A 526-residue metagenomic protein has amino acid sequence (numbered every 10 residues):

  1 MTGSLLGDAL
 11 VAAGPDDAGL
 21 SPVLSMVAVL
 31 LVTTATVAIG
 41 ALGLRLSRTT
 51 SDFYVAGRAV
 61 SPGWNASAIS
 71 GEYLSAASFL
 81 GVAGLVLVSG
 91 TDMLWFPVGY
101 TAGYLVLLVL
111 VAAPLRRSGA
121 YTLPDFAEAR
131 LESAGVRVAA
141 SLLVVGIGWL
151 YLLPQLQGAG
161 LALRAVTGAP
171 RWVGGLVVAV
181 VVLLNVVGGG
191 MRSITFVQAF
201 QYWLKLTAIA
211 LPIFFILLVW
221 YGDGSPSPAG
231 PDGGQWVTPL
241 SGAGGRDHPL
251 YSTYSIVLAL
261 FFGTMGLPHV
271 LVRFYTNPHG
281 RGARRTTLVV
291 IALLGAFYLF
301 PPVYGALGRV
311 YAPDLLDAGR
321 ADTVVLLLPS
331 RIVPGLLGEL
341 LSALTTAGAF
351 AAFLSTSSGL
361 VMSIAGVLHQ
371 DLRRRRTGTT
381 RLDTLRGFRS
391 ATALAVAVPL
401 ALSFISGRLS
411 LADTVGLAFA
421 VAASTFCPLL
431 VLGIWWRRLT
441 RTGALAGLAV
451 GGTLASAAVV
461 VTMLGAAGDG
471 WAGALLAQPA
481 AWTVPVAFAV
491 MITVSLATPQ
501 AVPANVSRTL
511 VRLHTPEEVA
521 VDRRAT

Functional and structural regions predicted by a protein language model:
T2-F79, V186-G189, A208-F214, Y221 (+2 more regions): Membrane-interface "cap" regions at the ends of multi-pass membrane proteins
G3-L42, T442-T526: A generic transmembrane alpha-helix motif of multi-pass inner-membrane proteins
D8-P22, R58-V60, W64, G81-W95 (+5 more regions): Loop-to-helix junctions at membrane interfaces in multi-pass transport proteins
A28-A41, A76-L80, Y100-V111, A179-V187 (+2 more regions): Central hydrophobic cores of alpha-helical transmembrane segments in multi-pass inner-membrane proteins across all
T33-T36, E72-Y73, Y100-Y104, V144-V145 (+8 more regions): Residue-level recognition of pore/gate-forming positions within transmembrane alpha-helices of multi-pass
I39-L46, G148-L156, R164, A169-V177 (+4 more regions): Hydrophobic alpha-helical segments and their helix-loop junctions in multi-pass secondary transporters
V82-G84, V88-G188, R273-G416, V521-T526: Helix-loop-helix junctions that connect adjacent transmembrane helices in secondary transporters/permeases, recognized
G189-A199, I434-A446: Membrane-helix interface "capping/anchor" motifs
